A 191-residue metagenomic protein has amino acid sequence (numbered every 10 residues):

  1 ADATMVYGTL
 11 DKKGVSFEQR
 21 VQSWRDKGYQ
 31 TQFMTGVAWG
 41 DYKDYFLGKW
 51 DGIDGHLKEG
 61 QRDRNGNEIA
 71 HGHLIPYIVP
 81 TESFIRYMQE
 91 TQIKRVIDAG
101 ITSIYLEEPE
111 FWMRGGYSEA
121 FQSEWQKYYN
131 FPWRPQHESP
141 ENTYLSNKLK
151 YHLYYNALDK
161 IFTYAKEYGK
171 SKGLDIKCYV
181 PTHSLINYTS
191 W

Functional and structural regions predicted by a protein language model:
A1, V6-D11, T35, E108-P109 (+1 more regions): Structural motif
A1-Q19, T91-I104: Catalytic domains of carbohydrate-active enzymes, especially glycoside hydrolases
V6, L10-K12, W24, E82-F84 (+2 more regions): Residue-level marker of alpha-helix boundaries and capping positions
V15-G72, S103-M113, G169-V180: Glycine-rich, aromatic-flanked loop segments that form ligand/cofactor-binding clefts across common enzyme folds
F17-Q22, Q92-I93, Y155-K166: Generic structural signal for well-ordered alpha-helices, preferentially at hydrophobic/aromatic core positions
F33-A99, W133-Y151, D159, S190: Active-site-adjacent "subsite" loops/lids of carbohydrate-active enzymes
E107-Y144, H183-N187: Active-site-proximal loop/short-helix segments that contain or immediately flank catalytic acid/base residue(s)
L158-W191: Substrate-binding cleft/loops of secretory-pathway carbohydrate-active enzymes
